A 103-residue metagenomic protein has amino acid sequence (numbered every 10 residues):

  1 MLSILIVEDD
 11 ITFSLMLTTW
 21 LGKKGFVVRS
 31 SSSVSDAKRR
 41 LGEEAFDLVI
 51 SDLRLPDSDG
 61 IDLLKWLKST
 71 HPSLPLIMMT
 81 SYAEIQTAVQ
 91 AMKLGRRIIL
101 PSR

Functional and structural regions predicted by a protein language model:
E8: Conserved acidic carboxylate
I11-S30, V34-S35, R39, E43: Two-component/phosphorelay signaling modules centered on CheY-like receiver
V27, L53-R54, P75: The short loop immediately C-terminal to the conserved phospho-acceptor aspartate in CheY-like receiver
S33, D59-D62: Acidic catalytic/metal-coordinating carboxylates
R39, I61-S73, Q90-K93: Short amphipathic alpha-helix used as the core "switch/output" element in two-component signaling
D52, T80: Active-site residues of response regulator receiver
L55-S58, L94: Hydrophobic residue at a beta-alpha junction that N-caps the helix immediately following a catalytic beta-strand/loop
